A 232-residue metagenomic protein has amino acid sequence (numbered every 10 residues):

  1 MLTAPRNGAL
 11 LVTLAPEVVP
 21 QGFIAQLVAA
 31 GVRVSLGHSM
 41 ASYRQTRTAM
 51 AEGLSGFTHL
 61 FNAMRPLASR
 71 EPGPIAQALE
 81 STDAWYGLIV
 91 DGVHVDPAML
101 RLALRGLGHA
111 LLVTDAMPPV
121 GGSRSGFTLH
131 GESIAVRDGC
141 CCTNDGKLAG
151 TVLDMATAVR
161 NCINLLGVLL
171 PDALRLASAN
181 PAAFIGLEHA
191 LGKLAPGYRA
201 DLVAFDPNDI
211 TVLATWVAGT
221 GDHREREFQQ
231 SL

Functional and structural regions predicted by a protein language model:
M1-R6, H38, F57, D222-L232: Proteins with a high burden of low-complexity, intrinsically disordered sequence enriched in S/T/G/P/A and R, requiring
M1-Y43: Metal-dependent enolase-superfamily TIM-barrel catalytic cores that perform enediolate-based chemistry
F23-L27, R33-H38, Q45-D172, A177 (+3 more regions): Active-site-adjacent C-terminal substructures of enzyme catalytic domains
A177-S178, Y198: A general structural motif at alpha-helix termini
A183, K193-L232: C-terminal cap of metal-dependent C-N hydrolases
